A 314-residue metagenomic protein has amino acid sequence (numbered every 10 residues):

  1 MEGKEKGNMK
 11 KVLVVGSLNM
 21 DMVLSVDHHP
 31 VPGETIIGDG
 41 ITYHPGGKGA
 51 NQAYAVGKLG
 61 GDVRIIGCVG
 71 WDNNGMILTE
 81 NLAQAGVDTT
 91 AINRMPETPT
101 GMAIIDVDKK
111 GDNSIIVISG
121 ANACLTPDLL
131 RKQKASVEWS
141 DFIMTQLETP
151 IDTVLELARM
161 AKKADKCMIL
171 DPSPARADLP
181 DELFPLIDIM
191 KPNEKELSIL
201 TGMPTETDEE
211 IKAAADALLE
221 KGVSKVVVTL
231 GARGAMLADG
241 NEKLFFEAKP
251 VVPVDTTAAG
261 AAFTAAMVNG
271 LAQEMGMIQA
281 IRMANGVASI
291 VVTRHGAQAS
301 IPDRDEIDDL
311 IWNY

Functional and structural regions predicted by a protein language model:
M1-C68, N73-Q84, P253-V254: Glycine-rich phosphate/adenosyl-contacting loop at the front of the ribokinase-like
G3-V12, A177, D208-Y314: Conserved phosphate-binding/catalytic region of the ribokinase-like
L13, R64, M144, I169-D171 (+1 more regions): Structural detector of well-ordered beta-strand residues that form the stable sheet scaffold of enzyme domains
P32-I36, Y43, K58-D141, D308-Y314: Conserved N-terminal subdomain of the carbohydrate kinase-like
Y54, M102-D106, G234-L237: Short beta-strand scaffold segments in enzyme catalytic cores
F142-A213, A232-A235: Conserved beta-alpha-beta core of the PfkB/ribokinase-like small-molecule kinase fold
